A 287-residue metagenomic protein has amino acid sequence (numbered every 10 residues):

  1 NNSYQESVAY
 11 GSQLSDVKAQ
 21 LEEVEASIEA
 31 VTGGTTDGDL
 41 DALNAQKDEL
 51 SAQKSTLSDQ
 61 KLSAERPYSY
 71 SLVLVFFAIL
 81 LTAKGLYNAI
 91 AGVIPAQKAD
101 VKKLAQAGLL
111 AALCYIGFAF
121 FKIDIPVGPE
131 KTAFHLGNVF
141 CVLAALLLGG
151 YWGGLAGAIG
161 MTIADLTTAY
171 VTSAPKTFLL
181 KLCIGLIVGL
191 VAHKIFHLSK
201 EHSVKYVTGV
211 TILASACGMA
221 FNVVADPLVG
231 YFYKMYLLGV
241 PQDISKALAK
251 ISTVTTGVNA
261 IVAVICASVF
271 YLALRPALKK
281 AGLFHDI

Functional and structural regions predicted by a protein language model:
N1-E25: Short, charge/polar-rich alpha-helical segments
I28-A42: Charged, low-complexity interaction regions
A45-I287: Loop-helix junctions at membrane interfaces
